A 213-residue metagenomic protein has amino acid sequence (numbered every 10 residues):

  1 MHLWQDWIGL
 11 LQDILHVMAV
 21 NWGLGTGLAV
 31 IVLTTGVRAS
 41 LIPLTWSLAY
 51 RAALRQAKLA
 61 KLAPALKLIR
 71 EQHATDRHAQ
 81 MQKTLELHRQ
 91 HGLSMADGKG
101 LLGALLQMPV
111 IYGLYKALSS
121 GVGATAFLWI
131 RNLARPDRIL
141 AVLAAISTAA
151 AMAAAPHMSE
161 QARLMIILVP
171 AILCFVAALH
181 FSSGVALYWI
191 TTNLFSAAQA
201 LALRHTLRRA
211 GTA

Functional and structural regions predicted by a protein language model:
M1-A213: Helix-loop-helix
